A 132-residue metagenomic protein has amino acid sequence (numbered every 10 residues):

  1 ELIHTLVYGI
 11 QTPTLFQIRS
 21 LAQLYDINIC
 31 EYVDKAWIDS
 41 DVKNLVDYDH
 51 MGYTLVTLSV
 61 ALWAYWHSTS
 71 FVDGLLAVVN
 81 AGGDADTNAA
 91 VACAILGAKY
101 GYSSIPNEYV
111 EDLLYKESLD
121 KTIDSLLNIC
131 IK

Functional and structural regions predicted by a protein language model:
I3-G82, I129: Accessory "access/gating" subregions that flank catalytic or transport cores
V56, V60-K132: Catalytic phosphate/nucleotide-handling subdomain of diverse soluble enzymes
